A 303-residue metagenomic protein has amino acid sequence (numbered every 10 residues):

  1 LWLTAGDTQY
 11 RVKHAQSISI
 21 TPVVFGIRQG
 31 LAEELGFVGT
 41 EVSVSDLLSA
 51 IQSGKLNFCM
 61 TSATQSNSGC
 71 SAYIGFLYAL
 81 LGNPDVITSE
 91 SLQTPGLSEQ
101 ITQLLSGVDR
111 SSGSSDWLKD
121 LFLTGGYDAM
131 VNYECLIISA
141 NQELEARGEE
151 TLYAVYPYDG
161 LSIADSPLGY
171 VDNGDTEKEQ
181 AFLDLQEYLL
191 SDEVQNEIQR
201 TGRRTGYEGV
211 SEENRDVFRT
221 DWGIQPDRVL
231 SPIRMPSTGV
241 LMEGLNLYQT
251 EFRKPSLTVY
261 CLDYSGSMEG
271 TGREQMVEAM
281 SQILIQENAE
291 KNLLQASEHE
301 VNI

Functional and structural regions predicted by a protein language model:
L1-K55, C59-S62: N-terminal segment of the mature folded domain
K13, I18-P22, S53-K55, S62 (+5 more regions): Extracytoplasmic
K13-F25, P95-L104, S112, R147-G174 (+1 more regions): Periplasmic-binding protein-like
Y78, N83-Y156: Ligand-binding pocket segment of bilobal, Venus flytrap-like solute-binding proteins
T176-L189: Short amphipathic alpha-helical coupling segments at ligand-binding clamshell hinges and other catalytic/signaling
Y188-V210: Periplasmic-binding protein-like
G206-Y260, Y264-E274: Acidic, polar low-complexity linker/tail segments
K254-S256, C261, G266-I303: …and closely analogous acidic/polar surface helices at protein-protein or active-site interfaces in A-domain-like
